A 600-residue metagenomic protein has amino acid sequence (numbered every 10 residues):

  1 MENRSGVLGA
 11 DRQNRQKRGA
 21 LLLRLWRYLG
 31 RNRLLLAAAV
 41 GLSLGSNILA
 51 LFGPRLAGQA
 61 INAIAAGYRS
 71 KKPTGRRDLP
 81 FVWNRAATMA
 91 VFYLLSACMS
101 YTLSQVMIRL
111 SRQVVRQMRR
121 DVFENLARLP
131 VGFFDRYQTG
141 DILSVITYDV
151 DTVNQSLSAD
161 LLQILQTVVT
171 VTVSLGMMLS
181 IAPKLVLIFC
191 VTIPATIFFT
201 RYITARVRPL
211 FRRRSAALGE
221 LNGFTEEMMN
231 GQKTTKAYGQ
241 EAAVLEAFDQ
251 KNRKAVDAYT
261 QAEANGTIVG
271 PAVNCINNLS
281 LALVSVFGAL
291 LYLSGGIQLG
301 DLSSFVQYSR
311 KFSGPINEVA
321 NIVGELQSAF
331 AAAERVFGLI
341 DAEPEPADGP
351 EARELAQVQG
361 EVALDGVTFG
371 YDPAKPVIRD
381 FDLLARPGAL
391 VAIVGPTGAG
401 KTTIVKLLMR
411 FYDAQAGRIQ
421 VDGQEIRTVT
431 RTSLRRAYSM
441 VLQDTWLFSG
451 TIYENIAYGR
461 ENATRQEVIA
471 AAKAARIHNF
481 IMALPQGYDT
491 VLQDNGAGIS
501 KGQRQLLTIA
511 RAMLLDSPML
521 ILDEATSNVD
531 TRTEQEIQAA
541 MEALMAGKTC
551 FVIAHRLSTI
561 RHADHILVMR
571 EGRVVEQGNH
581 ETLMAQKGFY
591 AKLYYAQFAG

Functional and structural regions predicted by a protein language model:
D11-R18, G41-L42, L49-A65, R69 (+14 more regions): Juxtamembrane helix-loop junctions of ABC transporter transmembrane domains
R18-R33, I142, I146: A short amphipathic helical element positioned immediately N-terminal to and/or at the very start of a transmembrane
R31, L35-I48, M89, A159-R213 (+2 more regions): Transmembrane helices of ABC transporter permease
L34, V131-G132, V150-L157, L161 (+7 more regions): An intracellular "coupling" helix at the cytosolic face of ABC transporter transmembrane type-1 domains
L36-M99, L179-K184, G295-L299: Transmembrane helix-loop-helix hairpins at lipid-water interfaces of multipass membrane proteins, especially the type-1
L126, F248, V336, L364-G366: Conserved catalytic Walker-motif region of ABC-type ATPase nucleotide-binding domains
M177-V191, Q261, N265-E334, L339-I340: Helix-loop-helix
D341, D348-G349, L355-G600: ABC-type nucleotide-binding domain
